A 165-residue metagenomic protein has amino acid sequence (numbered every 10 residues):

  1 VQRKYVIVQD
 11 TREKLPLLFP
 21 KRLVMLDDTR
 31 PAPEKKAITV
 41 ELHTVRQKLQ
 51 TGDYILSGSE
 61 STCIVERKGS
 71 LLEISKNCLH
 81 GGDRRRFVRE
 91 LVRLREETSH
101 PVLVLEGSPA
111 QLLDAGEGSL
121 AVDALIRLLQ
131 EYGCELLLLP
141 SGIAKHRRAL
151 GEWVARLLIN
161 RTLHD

Functional and structural regions predicted by a protein language model:
V1-S61, L72-D165: Non-catalytic C-terminal interaction segments of nucleic acid-processing enzymes
C63-G69: Conserved catalytic cores of phosphodiester-cleaving nucleases, focusing on short active-site segments
